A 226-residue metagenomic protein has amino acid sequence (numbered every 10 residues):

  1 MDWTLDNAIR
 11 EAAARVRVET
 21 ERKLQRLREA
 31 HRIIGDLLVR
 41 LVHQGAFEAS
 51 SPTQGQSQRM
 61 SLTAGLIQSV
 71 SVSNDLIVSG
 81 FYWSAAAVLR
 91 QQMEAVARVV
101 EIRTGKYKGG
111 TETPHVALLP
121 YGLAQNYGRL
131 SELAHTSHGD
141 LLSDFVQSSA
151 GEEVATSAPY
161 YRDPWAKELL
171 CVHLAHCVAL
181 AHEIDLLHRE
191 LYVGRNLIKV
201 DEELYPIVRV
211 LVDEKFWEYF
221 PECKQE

Functional and structural regions predicted by a protein language model:
M1-T63, S69-A86, G110-E226: A cross-kingdom marker of C-terminal helix-rich interaction/assembly modules
E94-G109: Short, charge-rich amphipathic alpha-helical segments embedded in non-transmembrane helical bundles/solenoids
